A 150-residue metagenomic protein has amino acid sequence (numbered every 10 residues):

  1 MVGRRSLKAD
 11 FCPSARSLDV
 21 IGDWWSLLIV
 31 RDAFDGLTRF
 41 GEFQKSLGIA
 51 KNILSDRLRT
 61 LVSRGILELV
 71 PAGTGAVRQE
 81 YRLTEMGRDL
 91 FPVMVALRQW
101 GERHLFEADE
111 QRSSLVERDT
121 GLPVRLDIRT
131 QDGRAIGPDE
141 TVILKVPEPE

Functional and structural regions predicted by a protein language model:
M1-A9: N-terminal intrinsically disordered/low-complexity leader segments
L7-K8, W25-V30, F40, L69 (+3 more regions): Short histidine
C12-I53: N-terminal helix-turn-helix DNA-binding core of bacterial DNA-binding proteins
S17, L27, R64, M94-H104: Alpha-helical linker/hinge and terminal dimerization helices associated with HTH transcriptional regulators
G22, G73-M94: Basic, amphipathic "hinge/linker" alpha-helix immediately C-terminal to the N-terminal HTH DNA-binding motif
F40, Q44-A72, A76: Canonical helix-turn-helix DNA-binding module
V95, Q99-E150: C-terminal regulatory/oligomerization modules of transcriptional regulators
